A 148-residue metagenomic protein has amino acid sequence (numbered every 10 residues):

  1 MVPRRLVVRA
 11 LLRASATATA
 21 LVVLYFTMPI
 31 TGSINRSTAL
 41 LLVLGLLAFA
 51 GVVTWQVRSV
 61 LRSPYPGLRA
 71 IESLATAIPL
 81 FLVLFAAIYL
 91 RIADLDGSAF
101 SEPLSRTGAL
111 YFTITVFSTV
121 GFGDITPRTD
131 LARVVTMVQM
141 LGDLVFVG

Functional and structural regions predicted by a protein language model:
M1-S15: N-terminal membrane topogenic signal
A14, T38-A48, L104-F112: Structural signature of hydrophobic alpha-helical transmembrane segments
L21, A50-V57, F81-F85, Y89 (+2 more regions): Alpha-helical transmembrane segments of polytopic integral membrane proteins, especially the permease/helical cores
L24-T38: Short, hydrophobic transmembrane alpha-helix segments
T38-L44, Y65-A77: Cytoplasmic-side transmembrane-helix entry/capping segments in multi-pass membrane proteins
V53-A70, R91-L95: Membrane-helix interface/capping segments
L74-T76, L80-Y111: Outer-pore turret/helix-boundary of cation channels
S105-G148: Pore domain of cation channels
